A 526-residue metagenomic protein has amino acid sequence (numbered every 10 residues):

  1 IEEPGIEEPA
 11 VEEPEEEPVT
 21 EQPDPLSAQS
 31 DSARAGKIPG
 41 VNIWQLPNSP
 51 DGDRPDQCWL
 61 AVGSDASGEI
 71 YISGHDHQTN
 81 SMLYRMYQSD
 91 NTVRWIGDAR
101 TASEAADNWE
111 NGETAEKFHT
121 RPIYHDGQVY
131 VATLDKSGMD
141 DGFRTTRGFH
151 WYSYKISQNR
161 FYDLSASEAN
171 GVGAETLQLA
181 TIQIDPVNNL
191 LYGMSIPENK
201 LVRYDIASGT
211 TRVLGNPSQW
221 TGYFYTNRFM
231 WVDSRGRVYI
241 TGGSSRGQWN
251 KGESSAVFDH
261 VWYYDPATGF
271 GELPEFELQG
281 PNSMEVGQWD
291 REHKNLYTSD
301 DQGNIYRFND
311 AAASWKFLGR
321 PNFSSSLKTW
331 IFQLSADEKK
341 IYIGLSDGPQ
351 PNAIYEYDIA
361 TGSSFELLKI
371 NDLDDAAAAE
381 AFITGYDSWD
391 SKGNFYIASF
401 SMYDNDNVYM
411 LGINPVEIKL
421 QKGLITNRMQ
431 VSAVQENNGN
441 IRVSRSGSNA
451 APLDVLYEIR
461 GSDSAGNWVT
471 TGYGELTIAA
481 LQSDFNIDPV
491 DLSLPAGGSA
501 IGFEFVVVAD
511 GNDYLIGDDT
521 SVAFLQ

Functional and structural regions predicted by a protein language model:
D24-P55: A short helix->beta-strand "capping" segment at the edge of beta-propeller domains
P47-S81: Beta-strand-rich domains and repeat architectures in extracellular enzymes and scaffolds, especially beta-propellers
D56-A61, E104-R121, V172-Q183, T221-V232 (+3 more regions): Repeated scaffold domains used in trafficking and secretory/extracellular systems, primarily beta-propellers
N91-D126, V131-K136, A166-G171: Blade-loop segments of beta-propeller domains
V131-G148, G242-F258, L345-D347, S401-M410: Short, conserved, GDST-rich strand-edge loop motifs in beta-rich repeat architectures
N322-A360: Loop/turn-rich, solvent-exposed surfaces of beta-rich toroidal or solenoidal domains
A378-Q421: Blade-level signature of beta-propeller repeat domains, shared across WD40, Kelch, NHL, RCC1 and BNR/Asp-box propellers
L420-Q526: Short boundary segments that mark the start of a structured unit
